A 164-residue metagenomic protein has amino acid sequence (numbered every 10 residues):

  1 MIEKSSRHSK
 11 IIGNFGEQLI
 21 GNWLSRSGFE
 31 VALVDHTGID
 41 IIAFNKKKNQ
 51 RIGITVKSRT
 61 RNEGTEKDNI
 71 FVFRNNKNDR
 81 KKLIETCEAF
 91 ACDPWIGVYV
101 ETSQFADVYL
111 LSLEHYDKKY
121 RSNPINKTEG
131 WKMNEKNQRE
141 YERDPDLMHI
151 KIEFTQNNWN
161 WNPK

Functional and structural regions predicted by a protein language model:
M1-T37, F44-K164: Mixed-charge (Asp/Glu-Lys/Arg
